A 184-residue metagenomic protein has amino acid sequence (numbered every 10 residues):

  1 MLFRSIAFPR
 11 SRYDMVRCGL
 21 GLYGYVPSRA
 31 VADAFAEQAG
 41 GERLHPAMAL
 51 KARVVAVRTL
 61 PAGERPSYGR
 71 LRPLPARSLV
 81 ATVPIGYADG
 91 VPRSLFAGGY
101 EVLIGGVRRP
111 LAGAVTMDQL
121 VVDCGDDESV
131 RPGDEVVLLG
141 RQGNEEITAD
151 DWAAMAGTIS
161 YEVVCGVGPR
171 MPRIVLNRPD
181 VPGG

Functional and structural regions predicted by a protein language model:
M1-G184: Active-site anion/phosphate-binding pocket segments in diverse small-molecule metabolic enzymes
